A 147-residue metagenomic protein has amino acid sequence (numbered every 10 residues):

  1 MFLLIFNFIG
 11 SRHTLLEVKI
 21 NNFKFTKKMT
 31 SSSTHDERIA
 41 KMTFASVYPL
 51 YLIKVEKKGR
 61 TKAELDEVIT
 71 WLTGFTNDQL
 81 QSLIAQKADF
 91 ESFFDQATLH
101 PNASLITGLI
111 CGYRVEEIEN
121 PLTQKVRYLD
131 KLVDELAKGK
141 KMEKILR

Functional and structural regions predicted by a protein language model:
M1-L3, Y51: Accessible peptide chain termini
L3-F8, F23: Short hydrophobic targeting helices and cationic amphipathic motifs that mediate membrane/organellar targeting
E17-V18: Acidic, Ala/Val/Gly-enriched low-complexity intrinsically disordered segments
N21-F23, K28: Short amphipathic alpha-helical "recognition" segments used for binding
K28-R147: A charge-rich, low-complexity, intrinsically flexible signal that marks solvent-exposed coils, linkers, repeats
